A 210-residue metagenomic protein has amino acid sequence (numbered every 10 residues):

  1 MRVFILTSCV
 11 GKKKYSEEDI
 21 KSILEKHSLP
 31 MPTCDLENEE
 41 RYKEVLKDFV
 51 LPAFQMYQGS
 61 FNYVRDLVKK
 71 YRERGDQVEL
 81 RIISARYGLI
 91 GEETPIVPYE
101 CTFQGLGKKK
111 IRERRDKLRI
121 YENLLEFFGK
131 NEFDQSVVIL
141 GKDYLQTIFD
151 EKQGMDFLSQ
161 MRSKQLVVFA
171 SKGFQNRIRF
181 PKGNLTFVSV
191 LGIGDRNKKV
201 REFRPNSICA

Functional and structural regions predicted by a protein language model:
M1-A210: Peripheral peptide segments
